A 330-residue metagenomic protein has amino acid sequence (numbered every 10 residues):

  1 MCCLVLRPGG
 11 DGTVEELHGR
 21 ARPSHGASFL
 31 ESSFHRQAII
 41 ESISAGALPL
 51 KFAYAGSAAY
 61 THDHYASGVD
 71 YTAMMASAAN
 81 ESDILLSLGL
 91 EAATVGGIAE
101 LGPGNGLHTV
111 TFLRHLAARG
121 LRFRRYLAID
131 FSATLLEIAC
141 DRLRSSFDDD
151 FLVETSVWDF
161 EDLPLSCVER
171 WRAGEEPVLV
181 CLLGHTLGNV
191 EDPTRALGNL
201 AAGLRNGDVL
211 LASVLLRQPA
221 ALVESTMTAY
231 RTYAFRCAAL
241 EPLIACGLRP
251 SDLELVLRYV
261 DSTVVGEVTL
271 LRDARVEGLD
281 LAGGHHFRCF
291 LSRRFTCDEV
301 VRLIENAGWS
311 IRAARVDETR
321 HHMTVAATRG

Functional and structural regions predicted by a protein language model:
C2-P49: N-terminal auxiliary segments of SAM/dcSAM-dependent transferases
G46-A93: Class I SAM-dependent methyltransferase Rossmann-like catalytic core, especially the SAM/SAH-binding loop
T94-G104: Conserved class I S-adenosyl-L-methionine
G106-V110: Glycine-rich SAM-binding Motif I of class I
L113-L163: Class I SAM-dependent methyltransferase SAM/SAH-binding core
G188-A202: A short, conserved alpha-helix within the catalytic core of class I
V214-F295, E299: SAM-dependent methyltransferase
G278-G330: C-terminal lobe and adjacent flexible extensions of AdoMet/dcAdoMet transferase-like proteins
